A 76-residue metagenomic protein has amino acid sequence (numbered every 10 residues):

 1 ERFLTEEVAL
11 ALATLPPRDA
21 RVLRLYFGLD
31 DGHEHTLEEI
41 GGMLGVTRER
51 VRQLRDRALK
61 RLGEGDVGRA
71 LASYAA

Functional and structural regions predicted by a protein language model:
E1-A76: Transcription-machinery-associated regions
